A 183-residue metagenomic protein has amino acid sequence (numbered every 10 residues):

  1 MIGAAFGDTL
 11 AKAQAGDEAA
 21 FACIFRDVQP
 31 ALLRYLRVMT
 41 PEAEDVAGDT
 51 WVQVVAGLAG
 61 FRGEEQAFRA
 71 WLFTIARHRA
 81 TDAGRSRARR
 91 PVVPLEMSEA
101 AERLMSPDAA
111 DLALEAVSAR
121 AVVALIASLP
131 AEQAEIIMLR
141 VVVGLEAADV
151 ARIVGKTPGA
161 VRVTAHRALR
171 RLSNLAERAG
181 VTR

Functional and structural regions predicted by a protein language model:
G3, L10-R34, V122, A134: A short, charge-rich alpha-helical start-of-domain segment used by transcription regulators
G3-F6, R90-A119, E146: Internal acidic/polar
A11-A15, V38, W51-F68, S86-A88: Sigma70-family region 2
Q14-C23, L33-D49, T182-R183: Short, charged helix-capping/linker segments at alpha-helix termini
V38, A59-G63, T74-L95, E115: Arg/Lys-rich amphipathic alpha helix in sigma70-family domain 2
D45-V52, Q66-H78: Structural recognition of an alpha-helix C-terminal capping motif at a helix-to-coil junction
R77, T81, V142, A147-A179 (+1 more regions): DNA-recognition helix of helix-turn-helix
I136-R140: A short pre-motif secondary-structure segment
